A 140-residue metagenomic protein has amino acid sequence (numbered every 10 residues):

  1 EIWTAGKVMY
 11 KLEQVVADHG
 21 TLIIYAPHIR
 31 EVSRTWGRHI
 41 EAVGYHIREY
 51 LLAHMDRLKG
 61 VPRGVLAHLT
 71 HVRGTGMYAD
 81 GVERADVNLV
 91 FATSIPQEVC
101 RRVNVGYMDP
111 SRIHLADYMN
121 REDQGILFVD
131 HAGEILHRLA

Functional and structural regions predicted by a protein language model:
I2-V90: C-terminal catalytic subdomain
V82-A140: Extended hydrophobic packing segments that form well-structured cores
